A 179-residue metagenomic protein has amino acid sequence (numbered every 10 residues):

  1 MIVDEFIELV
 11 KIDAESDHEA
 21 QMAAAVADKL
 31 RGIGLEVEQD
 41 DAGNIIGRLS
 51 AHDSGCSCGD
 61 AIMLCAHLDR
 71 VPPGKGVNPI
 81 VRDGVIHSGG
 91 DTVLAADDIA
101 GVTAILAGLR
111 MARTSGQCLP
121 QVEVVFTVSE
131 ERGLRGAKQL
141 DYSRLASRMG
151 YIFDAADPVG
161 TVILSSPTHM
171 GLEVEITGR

Functional and structural regions predicted by a protein language model:
M1-D17: N-terminal capping segment at the start of a domain
V3, I7, A24-A27, V102-R110 (+2 more regions): Predominant activation on well-ordered alpha-helical scaffold segments within soluble catalytic domains
D13, L30, G47, L64-H67 (+4 more regions): Buried hydrophobic positions in well-ordered alpha/beta secondary-structure cores of metabolic enzymes
E15-D60: A non-catalytic alpha/beta surface segment that caps or lines the substrate-entry region of metallo-dependent hydrolase
D17, D69-P72, P158-G160: Short, acidic Gly/Pro/Ser/Thr-rich loop/turn segments
A20-Q21, L49, G74-V77, G136 (+1 more regions): Short, glycine/acidic-enriched capping/hinge loops at junctions between secondary-structure elements
C58-T127, E131, K138-R148: Active-site metal-coordination/substrate-binding segment of hydrolases, especially metallo-dependent peptidases
L119-R179: Histidine/acidic-residue-rich, glycine-tolerant segments that coordinate divalent metal ions
